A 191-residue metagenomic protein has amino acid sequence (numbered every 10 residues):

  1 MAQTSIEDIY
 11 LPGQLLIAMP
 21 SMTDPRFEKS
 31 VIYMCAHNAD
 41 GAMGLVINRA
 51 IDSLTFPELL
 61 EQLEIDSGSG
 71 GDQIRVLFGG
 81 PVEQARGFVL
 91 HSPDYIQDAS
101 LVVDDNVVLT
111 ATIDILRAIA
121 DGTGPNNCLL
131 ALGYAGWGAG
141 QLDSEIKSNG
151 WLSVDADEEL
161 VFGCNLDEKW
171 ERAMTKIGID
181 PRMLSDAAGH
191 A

Functional and structural regions predicted by a protein language model:
M1-L130, A135-A191: A short aromatic-anchored loop/beta-hairpin motif
